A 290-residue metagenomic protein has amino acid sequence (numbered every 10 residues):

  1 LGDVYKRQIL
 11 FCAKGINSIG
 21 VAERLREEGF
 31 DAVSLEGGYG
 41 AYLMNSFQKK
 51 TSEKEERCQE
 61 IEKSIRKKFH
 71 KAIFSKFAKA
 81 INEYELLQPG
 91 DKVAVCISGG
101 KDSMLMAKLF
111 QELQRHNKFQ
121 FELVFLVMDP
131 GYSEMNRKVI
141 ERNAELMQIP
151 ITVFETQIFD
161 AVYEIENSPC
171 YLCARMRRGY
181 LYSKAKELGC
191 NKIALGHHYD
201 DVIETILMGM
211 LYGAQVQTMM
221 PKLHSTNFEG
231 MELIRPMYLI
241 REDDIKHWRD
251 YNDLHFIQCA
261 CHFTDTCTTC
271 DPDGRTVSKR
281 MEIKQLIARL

Functional and structural regions predicted by a protein language model:
L1-Y5: Short, small-residue-biased leader/transition segments that mark boundaries at the very start of proteins
K6-Y42: Catalytic cysteine-centered active loop of the rhodanese-like fold, especially the PTP/DSP P-loop
E28, N45, M147, N252: Conserved dinucleotide-binding and phosphotransfer motif residues
D31-V33, E122-V124, P150-T152, E232 (+1 more regions): Conserved beta-strand segments of alpha/beta enzyme cores
A41-K50: Phosphopantetheine-dependent thiolation modules in NRPS/PKS and related acyl-activating systems
T51-M208, Y212-V216, M220, D243-D244 (+1 more regions): ATP-dependent adenylation/nucleotidyltransferase module used to activate substrates
D201-R289: Catalytic subdomain that performs nucleotidyl-dependent activation
